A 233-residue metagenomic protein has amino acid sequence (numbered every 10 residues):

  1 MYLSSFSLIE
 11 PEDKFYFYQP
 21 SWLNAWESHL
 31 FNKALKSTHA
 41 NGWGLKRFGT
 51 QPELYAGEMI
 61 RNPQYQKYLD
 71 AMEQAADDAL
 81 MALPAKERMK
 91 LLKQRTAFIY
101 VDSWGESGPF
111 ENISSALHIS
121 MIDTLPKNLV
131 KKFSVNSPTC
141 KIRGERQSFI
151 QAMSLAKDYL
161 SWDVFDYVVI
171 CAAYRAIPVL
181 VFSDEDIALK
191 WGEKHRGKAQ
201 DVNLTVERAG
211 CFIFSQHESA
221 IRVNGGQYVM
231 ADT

Functional and structural regions predicted by a protein language model:
M1-R146, D158-W162, A173-I177, E185-T233: Conserved "HGTGT" condensation-loop signature of ketosynthase/thiolase-family condensing enzymes that catalyze
F149-S154: Beta-rich nucleic-acid/ligand-interaction surfaces
V164-D166: Short, high-confidence coil segments that cap the C-terminus of an alpha-helix and link into the following beta-strand
